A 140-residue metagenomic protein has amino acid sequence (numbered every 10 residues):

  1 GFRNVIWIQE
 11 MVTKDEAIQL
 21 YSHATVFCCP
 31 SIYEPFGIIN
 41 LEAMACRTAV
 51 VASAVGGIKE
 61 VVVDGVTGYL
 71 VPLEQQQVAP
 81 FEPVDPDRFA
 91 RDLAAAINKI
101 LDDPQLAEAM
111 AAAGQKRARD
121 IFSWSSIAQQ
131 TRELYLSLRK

Functional and structural regions predicted by a protein language model:
G1-M11: Nucleotide-activated donor-binding/catalytic signature segment of Leloir-type glycosyltransferases, i.e., the conserved
Q19-A24: Short alpha-helical donor nucleotide-sugar binding micro-motif in glycosyltransferases
V26, A49-A52, V62, Y69-L70: Short hydrophobic beta-strand element within catalytic cores of glycosyltransferases and related nucleotide-activated
I32: Aromatic "clamp/platform" in nucleotide-sugar-dependent glycosyltransferases that forms part of the donor/acceptor
G37-N40, I58: Short glycine/serine-rich donor-binding loops of glycosyltransferases
K59-N98, Q105-L106: Change "using UDP/GDP/dTDP sugars" to "using nucleotide sugars
L93, A109-A118, T131-R132: Short amphipathic alpha-helix in glycosyltransferases
K99, D120, W124-K140: C-terminal alpha-helical cap of glycosyltransferases
